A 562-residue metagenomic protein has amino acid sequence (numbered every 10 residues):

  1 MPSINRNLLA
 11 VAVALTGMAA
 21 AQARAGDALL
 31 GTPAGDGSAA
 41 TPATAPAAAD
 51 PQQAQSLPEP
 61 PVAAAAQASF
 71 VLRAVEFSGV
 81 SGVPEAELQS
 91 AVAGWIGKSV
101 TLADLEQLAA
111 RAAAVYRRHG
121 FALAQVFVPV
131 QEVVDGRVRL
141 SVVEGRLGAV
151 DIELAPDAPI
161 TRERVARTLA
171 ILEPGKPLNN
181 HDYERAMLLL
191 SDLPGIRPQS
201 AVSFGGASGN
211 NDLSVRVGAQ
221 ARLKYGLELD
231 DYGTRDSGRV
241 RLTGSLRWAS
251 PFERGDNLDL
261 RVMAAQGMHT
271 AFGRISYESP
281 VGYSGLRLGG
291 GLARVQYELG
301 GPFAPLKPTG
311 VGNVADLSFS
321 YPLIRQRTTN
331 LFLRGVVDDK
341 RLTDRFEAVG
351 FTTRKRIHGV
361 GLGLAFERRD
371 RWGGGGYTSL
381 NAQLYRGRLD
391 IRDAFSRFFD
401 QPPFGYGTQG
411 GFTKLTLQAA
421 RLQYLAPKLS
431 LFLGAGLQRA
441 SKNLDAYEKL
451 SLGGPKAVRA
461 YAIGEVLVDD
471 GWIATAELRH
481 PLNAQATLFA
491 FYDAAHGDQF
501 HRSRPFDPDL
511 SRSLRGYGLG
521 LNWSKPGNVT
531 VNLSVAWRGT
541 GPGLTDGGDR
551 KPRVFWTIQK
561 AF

Functional and structural regions predicted by a protein language model:
P2-I4, R24-G233, S245, M263-A271 (+2 more regions): Periplasmic polypeptide-binding modules associated with outer-membrane biogenesis and secretion
F121, G195, Q220-R222, E253-G255 (+7 more regions): Strand-connecting loop/turn motifs
V202, L227-D231, L260-A264, G290-R294 (+7 more regions): Transmembrane beta-barrel strands of outer-membrane/channel proteins
S208-N211, R222-L229, R235-L260, A264-Y277 (+4 more regions): Outer-membrane beta-barrel translocator/receptor signature
G209, G238-L242, H269-G273, V311-A315 (+5 more regions): Residues that define the transmembrane beta-barrel architecture of outer-membrane proteins
V217, W248-S250, S279-V281, Y321-L323 (+6 more regions): Residue-level signature of outer-membrane beta-barrel architecture
P280, G285-Q438, K442: Transmembrane beta-strand segments of outer-membrane beta-barrel domains in Gram-negative and organellar OMPs
D400-F562: C-terminal transmembrane beta-barrel domains of outer membrane proteins
